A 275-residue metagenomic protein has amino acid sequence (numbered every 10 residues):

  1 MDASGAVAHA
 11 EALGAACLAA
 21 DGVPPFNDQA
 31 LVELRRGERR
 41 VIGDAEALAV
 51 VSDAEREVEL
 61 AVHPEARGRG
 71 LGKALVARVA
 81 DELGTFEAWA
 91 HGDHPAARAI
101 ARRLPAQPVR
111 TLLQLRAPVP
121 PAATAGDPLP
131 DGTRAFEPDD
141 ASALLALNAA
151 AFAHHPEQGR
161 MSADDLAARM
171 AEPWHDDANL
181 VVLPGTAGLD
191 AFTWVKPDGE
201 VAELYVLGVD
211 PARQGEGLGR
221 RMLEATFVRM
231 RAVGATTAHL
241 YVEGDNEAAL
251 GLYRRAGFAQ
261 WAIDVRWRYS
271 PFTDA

Functional and structural regions predicted by a protein language model:
M1-A12, G132-A146: A short beta-loop-alpha structural element at the N-terminal edge of CoA-dependent acyl/N-acetyltransferase catalytic
E11-L31, A146-M161, E172-P173: Helix-loop element at the rim of GNAT/NAT acetyltransferase active sites that forms part of the acceptor-substrate
G14-L83, E87, D190-A202: Conserved donor-binding loop and adjoining core beta-sheet/short helix segment in diverse acyl/aminoacyl transferases
A47, D53-E57, P64-P130, R266-W267: Acyl-donor-binding surface of acyltransferase catalytic domains
G68-E82, V209-P211, G215-A232, G251-R255: Conserved acetyl-CoA-binding loop-helix of GNAT-fold acetyltransferases
K73-A74, G92-T111, E216, R220 (+2 more regions): Conserved active-site alpha-helix within GNAT-family acetyltransferase domains
L113-G132, T236, Y241-E247, A262-A275: C-terminal "cap" of GNAT-fold acetyltransferases
R160-L166, A171-G185, L189-P197: Phosphate-binding active sites in nucleotide-utilizing proteins
